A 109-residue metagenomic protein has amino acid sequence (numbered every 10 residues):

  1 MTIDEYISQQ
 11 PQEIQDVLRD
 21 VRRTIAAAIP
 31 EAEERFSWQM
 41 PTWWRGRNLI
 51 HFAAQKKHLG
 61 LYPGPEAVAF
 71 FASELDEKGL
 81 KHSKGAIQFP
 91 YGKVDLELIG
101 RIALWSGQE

Functional and structural regions predicted by a protein language model:
M1-E109: Charge-dense, helix-prone N-terminal extensions
